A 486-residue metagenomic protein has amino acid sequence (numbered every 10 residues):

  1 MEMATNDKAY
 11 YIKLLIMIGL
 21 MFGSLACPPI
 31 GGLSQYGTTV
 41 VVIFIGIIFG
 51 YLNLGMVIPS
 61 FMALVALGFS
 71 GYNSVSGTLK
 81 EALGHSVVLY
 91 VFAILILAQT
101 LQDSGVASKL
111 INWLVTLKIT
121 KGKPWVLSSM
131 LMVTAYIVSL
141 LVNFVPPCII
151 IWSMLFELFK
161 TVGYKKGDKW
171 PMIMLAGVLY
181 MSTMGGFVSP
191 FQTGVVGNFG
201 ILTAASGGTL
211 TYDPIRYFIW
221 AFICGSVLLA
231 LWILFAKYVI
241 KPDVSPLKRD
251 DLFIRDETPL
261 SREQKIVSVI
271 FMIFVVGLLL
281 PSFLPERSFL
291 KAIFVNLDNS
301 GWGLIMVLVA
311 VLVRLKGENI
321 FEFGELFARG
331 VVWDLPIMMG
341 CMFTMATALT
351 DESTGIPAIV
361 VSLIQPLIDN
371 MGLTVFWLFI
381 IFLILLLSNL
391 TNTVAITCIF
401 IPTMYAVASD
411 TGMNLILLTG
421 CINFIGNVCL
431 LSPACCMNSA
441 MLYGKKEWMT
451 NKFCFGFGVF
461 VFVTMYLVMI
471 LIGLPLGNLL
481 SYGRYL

Functional and structural regions predicted by a protein language model:
M1-Y90, Y217-S362, F457-Y466, I470-L486: Hydrophobic transmembrane alpha-helices of multi-pass small-molecule transporters
I16, Y217-G225, I337-M345, L349-I356 (+1 more regions): C-terminal transmembrane helix pair
M17-F22, V42-I48, L131-Y136, V178-L179 (+3 more regions): Hydrophobic, membrane-inserted alpha-helices
C27-P29, P59-K165, A328-T411: Membrane-embedded alpha-helical segments and adjacent helix-loop junctions characteristic of multi-pass solute
L33-Y36, G84, L101, K121-W125 (+15 more regions): Alpha-helix capping and helix-loop boundary segments enriched in small/acidic/polar residues
G71-Y72, D103-A107, L117-K121, E157-M172 (+5 more regions): Juxtamembrane helix-boundary/capping and inter-helix hinge elements in multi-pass membrane proteins
V91, P124-S139, Y164-G185, T211-F222 (+3 more regions): Alpha-helical transmembrane segments of multi-pass membrane proteins
N143-K160, K166-A205, W220-D250: Transmembrane-helix bundle segments that line or gate the permeation/cavity pathway in multi-pass membrane proteins
